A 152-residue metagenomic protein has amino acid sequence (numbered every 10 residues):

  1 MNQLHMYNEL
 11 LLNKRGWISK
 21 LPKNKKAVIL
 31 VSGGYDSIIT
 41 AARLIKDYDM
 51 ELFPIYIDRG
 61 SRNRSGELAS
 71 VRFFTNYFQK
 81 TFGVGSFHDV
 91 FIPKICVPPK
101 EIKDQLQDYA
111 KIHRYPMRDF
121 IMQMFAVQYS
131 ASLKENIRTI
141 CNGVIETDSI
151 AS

Functional and structural regions predicted by a protein language model:
N2-S152: ATP-dependent adenylation/nucleotidyltransferase module used to activate substrates
